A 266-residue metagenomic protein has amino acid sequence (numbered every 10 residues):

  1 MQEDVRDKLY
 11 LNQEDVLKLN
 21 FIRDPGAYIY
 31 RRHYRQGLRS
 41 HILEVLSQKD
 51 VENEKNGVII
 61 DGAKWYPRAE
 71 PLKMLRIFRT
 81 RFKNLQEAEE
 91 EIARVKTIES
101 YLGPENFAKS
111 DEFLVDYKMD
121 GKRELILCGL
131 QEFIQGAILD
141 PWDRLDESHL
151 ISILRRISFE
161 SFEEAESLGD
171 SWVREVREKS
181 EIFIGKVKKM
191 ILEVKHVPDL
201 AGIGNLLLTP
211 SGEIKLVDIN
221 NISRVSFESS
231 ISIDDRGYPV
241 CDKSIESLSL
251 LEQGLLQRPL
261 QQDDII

Functional and structural regions predicted by a protein language model:
M1-H33: Juxta-kinase regulatory segment immediately upstream of eukaryotic protein kinase catalytic domains
A27-Y101: ATP-binding glycine-rich loop module of kinase domains
R31-R32, I60-K64, F113-G121, K188-V194 (+1 more regions): Catalytic micro-motifs at enzyme active sites that drive phosphoryl/nucleotidyl and oxygen chemistry
R79, K96-E99, G103-R177: Conserved structural core of kinase catalytic domains
L168-D199, I203-T209: Conserved kinase catalytic-core segment
K195-L255: Catalytic activation segment of kinase domains across protein kinase-like and atypical kinase folds
L250-I266: C-terminal catalytic region of ATP-dependent kinase domains
